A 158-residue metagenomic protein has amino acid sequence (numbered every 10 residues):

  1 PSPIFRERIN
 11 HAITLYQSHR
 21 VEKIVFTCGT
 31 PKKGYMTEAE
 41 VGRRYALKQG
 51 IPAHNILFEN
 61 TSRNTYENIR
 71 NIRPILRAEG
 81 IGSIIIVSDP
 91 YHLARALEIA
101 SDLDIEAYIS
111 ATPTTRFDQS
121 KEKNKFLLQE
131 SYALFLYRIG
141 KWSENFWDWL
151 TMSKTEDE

Functional and structural regions predicted by a protein language model:
P1-L128: A structural signal for short, hydrophobic/glycine-enriched beta-strand patches
G82, D157-E158: Residue-level signal for protein termini and structural transition zones
S120-L150: A transmembrane-helix-recognition feature enriched in membrane-embedded lipid enzymes and envelope glyco-/phospholipid
M152-E156: Trafficking entry modules
